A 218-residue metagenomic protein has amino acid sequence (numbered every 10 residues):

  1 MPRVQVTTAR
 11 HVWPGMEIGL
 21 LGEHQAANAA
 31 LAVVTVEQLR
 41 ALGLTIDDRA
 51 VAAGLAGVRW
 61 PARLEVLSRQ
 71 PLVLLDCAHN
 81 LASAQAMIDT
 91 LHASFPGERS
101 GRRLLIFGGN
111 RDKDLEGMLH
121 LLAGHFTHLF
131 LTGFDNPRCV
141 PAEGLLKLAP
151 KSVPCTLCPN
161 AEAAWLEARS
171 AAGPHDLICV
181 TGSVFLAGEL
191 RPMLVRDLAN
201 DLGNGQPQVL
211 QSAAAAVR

Functional and structural regions predicted by a protein language model:
V4-H128: Nucleotide phosphate-binding/pyrophosphate-handling subdomain across enzymes that bind or process nucleotide phosphates
Q38, N80-R218: ATP-dependent carboxylate-amine ligase
